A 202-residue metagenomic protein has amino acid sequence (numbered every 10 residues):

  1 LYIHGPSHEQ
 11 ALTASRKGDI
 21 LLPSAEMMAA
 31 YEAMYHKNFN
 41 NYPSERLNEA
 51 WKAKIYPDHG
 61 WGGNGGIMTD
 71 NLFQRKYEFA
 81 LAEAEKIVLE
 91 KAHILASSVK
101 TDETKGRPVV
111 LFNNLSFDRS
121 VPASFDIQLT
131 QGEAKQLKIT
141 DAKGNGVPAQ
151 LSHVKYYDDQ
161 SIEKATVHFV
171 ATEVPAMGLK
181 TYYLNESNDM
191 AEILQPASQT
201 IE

Functional and structural regions predicted by a protein language model:
L1-N114, V121, T130-S152, Y156 (+2 more regions): Catalytic-domain carbohydrate-binding cleft regions of carbohydrate-active enzymes
N114, D118, N185-E202: Beta-strand-rich N-terminal accessory domains
S120-D126, Y182-E186: Short hydrophobic alpha-helical segments that form membrane-spanning helices or hydrophobic packing faces of helical
I127-L129, E173, E186-N188: Non-catalytic surface loops within mature trypsin-like serine protease
